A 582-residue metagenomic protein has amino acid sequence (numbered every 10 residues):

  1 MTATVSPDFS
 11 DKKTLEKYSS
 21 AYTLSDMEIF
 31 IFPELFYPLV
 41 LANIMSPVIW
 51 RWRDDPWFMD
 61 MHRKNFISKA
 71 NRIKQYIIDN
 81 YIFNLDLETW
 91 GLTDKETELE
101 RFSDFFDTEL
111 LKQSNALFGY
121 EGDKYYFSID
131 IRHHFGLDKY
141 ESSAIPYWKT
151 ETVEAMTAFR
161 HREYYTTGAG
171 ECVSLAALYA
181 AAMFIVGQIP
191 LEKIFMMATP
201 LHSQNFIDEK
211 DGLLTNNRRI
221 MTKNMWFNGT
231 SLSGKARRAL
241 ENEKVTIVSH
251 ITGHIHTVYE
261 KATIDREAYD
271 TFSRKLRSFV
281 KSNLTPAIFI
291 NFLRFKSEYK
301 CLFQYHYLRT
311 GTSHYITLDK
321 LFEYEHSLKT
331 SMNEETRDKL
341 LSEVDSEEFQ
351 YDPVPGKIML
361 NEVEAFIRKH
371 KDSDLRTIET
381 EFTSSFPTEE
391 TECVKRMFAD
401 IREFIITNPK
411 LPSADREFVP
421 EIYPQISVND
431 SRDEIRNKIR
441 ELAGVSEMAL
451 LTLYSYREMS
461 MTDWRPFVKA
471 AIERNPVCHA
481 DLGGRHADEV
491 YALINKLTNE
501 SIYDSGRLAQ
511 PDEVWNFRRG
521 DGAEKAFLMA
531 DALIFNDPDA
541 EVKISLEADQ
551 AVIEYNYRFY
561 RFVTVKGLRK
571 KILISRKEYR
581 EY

Functional and structural regions predicted by a protein language model:
M1-Y582: A structural boundary/capping signal
